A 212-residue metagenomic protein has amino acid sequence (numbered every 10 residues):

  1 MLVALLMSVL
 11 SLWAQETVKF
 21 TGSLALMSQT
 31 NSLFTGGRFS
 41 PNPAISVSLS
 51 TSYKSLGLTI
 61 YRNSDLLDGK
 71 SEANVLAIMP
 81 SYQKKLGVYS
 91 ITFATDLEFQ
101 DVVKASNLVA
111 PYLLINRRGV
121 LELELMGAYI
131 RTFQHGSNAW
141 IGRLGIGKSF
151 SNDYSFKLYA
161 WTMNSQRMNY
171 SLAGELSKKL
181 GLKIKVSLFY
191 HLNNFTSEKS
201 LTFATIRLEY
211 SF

Functional and structural regions predicted by a protein language model:
M1-T21, S211-F212: Cleavable N-terminal export/targeting peptides
A14-D65: Short glycine/proline- and aromatic-enriched beta-strand/turn motifs that initiate or cap beta-hairpins
F20, K54-I60, L86-F93, R118-L125 (+2 more regions): Repeated loop/turn-to-beta-strand initiation elements of outer-membrane beta-barrel proteins
A25-Q29, S52, Y61-D65, Q83 (+5 more regions): Outer-membrane beta-barrel pore domains and translocons
S28, T51-Y53, Y82-K84, L113-R117 (+3 more regions): Residue-level signature of outer-membrane beta-barrel architecture
F34-N42, N63-V75, E98-N107, I130-W140 (+2 more regions): Solvent-exposed loop/turn segments connecting transmembrane beta-strands in outer-membrane beta-barrel proteins
K104-T162: Detector for outer-membrane/organellar transmembrane beta-barrel domains, recognizing the amphipathic beta-strand
L176-K178, K199-F212: Outer-membrane beta-barrel "beta-signal"
